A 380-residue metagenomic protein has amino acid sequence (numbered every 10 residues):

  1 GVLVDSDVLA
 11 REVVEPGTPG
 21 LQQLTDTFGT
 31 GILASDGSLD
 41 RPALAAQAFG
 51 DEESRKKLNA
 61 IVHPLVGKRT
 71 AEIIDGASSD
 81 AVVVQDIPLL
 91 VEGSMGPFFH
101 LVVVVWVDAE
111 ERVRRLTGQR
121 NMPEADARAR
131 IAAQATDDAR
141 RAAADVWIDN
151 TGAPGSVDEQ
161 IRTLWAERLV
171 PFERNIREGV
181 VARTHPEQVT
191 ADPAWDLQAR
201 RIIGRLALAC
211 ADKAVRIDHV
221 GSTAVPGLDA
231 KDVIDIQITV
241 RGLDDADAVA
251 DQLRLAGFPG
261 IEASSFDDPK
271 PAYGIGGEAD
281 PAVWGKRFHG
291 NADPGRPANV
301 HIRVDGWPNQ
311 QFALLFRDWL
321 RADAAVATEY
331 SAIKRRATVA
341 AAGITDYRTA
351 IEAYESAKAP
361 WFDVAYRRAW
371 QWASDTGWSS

Functional and structural regions predicted by a protein language model:
G1-V4: A conserved segment at the C-terminal end of the G1
V8-V82: ATP-dependent small-molecule kinase phosphotransfer cores that center on conserved nucleotide phosphate-binding segments
G67-A77, V82-G118: ATP-dependent NMP and nucleoside kinases share a basic, alpha-helical "lid"
R69-T70, P97-F98, G118-L169: Small-molecule kinase domains that catalyze NTP-dependent phosphoryl transfer to phosphate-bearing small molecules
I87-V91, I203-A248: Active-site nucleotide-donor binding segment shared across nucleotidyl transfer reactions
R114, G118-R128, W165, F172 (+2 more regions): Metal-dependent nucleotidyltransferase catalytic core
T163-D218: Helical scaffold of the NTase/Pol beta-like nucleotidyltransferase catalytic core
N299-S380: Catalytic cores of NTP-dependent nucleotidyl/adenyl transfer enzymes across multiple folds
